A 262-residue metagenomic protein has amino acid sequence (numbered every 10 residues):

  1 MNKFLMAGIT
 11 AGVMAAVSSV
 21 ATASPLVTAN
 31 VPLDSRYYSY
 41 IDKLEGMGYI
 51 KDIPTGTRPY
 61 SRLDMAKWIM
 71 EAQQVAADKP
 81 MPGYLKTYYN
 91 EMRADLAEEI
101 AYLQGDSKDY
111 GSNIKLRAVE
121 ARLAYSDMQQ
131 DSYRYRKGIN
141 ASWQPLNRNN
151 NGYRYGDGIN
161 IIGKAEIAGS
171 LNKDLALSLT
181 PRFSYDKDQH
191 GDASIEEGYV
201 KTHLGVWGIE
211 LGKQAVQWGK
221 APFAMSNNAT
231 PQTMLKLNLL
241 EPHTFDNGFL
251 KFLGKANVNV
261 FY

Functional and structural regions predicted by a protein language model:
M1-I9: Bacterial N-terminal signal peptides that target proteins for export
F4, M14-A16, V20-I53, D64 (+1 more regions): N-terminal propeptides
S24, Y49-K51, L146-N150, K220-P222: Glycine- and acidic
N30, D34-Y37, R58, R62 (+4 more regions): Solvent-exposed, acidic/flexible segments
N30, P54-G56, A76-T87, Q104-R117 (+3 more regions): Short loop/turn motifs that connect adjacent beta-strands in outer-membrane beta-barrel proteins
L33, R93-L179, A256-V260: Transmembrane beta-strand segments of Gram-negative outer membrane beta-barrel proteins
T55, N150-G156, D186-Q189, A224-S226: Outer-membrane beta-barrel domain signature
A168-F261: Outer membrane beta-barrel
